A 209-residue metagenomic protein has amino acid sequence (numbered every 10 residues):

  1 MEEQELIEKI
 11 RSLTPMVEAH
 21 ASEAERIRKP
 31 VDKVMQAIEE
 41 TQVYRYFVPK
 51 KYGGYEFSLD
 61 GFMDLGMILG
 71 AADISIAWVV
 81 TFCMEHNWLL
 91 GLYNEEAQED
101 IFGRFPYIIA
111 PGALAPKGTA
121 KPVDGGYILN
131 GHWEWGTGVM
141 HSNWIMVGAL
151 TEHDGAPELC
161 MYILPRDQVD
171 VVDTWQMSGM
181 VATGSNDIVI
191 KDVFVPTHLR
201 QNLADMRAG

Functional and structural regions predicted by a protein language model:
M1, L13-H20: Generic N-terminal amphipathic, Lys/Arg-enriched alpha-helix
E5-K9: N-terminal, positively charged, Ser/Thr/Ala/Gly-biased leader segments that form transit/presequence-like amphipathic
P30-E40, R45-H141: Glycine-rich flavin
V48, W78, W133, W175 (+2 more regions): Tryptophan-centric aromatic hotspots in well-structured domains and transmembrane helices
H132-V169, T174, G184: DPxDG-like acidic metal-binding loop motif
V169-M206: Flexible, small-/acidic-enriched active-site or ligand-binding loops
